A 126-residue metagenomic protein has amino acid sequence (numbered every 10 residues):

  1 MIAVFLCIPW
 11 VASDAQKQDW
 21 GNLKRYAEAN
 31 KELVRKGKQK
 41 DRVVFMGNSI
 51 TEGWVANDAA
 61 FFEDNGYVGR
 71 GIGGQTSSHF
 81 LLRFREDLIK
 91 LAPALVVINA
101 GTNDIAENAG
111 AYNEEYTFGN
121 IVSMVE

Functional and structural regions predicted by a protein language model:
M1-Q16: Bacterial Sec-dependent N-terminal signal peptides
S13-L95: Serine-esterase "nucleophile elbow" of acetyl-processing enzymes
A60-N65, L82-E126: Alpha-helical cap/lid subdomain in secreted, periplasmic, or secretory-pathway luminal O-acyl-processing enzymes
